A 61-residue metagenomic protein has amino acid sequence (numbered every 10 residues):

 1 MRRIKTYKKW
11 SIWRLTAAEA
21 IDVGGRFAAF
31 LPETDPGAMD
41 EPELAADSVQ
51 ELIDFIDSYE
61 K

Functional and structural regions predicted by a protein language model:
M1-F30: Short N-terminal "domain-start" leader segments that mark the transition from disordered tails or signal peptides into
T34-K61: A short, charged, amphipathic alpha-helix used as a generic interaction element across diverse proteins
